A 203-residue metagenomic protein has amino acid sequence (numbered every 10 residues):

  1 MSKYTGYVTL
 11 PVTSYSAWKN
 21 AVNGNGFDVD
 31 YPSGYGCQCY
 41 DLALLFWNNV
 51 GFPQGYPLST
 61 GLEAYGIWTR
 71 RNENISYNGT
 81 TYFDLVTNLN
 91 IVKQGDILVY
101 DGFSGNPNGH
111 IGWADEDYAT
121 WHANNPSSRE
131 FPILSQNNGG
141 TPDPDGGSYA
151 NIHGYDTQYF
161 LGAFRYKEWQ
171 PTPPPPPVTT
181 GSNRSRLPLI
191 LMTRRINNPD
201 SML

Functional and structural regions predicted by a protein language model:
M1-G66, T172: N-terminal capping segments
K3-V29, G109-R186, I190-T193, M202-L203: Aromatic- and glycine-rich peptidoglycan recognition patches
L10, L42-L45, L58, L62 (+6 more regions): Generic detector of leucine side chains in alpha-helical contexts
G36, G55-L62, Y82-T87, D145-Y155 (+1 more regions): Short, exposed beta-strand "edge-strand" segments with a Pro/Gly-rich flavor and a Y/T-containing core
W47, T80-Y82, G154, A163: Extracellular attachment fibers and their assembly/anchoring modules in secreted or virion-surface proteins
S59-G140: ...with weaker cross-activation on analogous glycine-rich loops/strands in unrelated enzymes
